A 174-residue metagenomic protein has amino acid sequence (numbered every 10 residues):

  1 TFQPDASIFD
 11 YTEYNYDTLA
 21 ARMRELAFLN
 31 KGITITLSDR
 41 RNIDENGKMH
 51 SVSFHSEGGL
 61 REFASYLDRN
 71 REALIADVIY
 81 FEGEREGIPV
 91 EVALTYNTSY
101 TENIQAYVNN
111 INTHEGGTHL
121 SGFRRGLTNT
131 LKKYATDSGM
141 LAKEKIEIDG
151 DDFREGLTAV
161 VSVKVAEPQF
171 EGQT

Functional and structural regions predicted by a protein language model:
T1-D5, Y11-R22, I35-S38: Subset of Sec-pathway N-terminal targeting signals
D5-F9, N109-N112: A broad detector of the eukaryotic-type serine/threonine protein kinase catalytic domain
D17, R24-L26, G32, T36-T174: GHKL/Histidine-kinase-like ATPase module
